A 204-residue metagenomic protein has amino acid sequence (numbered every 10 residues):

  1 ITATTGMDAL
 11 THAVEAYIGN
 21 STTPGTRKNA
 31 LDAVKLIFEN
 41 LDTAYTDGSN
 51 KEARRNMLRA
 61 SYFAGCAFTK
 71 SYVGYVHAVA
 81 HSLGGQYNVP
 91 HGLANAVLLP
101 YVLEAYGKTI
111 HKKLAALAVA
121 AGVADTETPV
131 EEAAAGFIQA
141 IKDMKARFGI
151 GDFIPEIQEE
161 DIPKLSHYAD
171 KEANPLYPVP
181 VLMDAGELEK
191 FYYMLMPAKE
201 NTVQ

Functional and structural regions predicted by a protein language model:
I1-S71: Carboxylate- and glycine-rich phosphate/diphosphate-binding segment that chelates Mg2+/Mn2+
M7, T11, L31-V34, F38 (+4 more regions): Hydrophobic faces of stable alpha-helices that mediate helix-helix packing
K28-D32, L36, N56-R59, A78-H81 (+5 more regions): Amphipathic alpha-helical interaction segments
A33, A60, L117-A120, Y168: Short acidic/histidine-centered micro-motifs embedded in hydrophobic/aromatic stretches that mark compact functional
I37, L41, A64, L117 (+2 more regions): Hydrophobic alpha-helical packing residues
S71-G136, K142: C-terminal catalytic subdomain
L114, A124-Q204: C-terminal charged capping/lid subdomain of soluble metabolic enzymes
